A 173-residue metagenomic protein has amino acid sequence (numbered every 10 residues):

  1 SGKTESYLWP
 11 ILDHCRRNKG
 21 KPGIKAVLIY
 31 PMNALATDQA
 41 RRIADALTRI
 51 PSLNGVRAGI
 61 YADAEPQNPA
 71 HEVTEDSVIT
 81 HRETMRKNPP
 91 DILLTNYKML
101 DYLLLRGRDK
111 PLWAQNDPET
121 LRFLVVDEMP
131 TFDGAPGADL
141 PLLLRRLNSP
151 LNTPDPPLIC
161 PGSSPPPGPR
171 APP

Functional and structural regions predicted by a protein language model:
T4-C15, A36, A40, L140-L144: Motif I (Walker A/P-loop) of helicase-class P-loop NTPases
E5, G23-T48, I60-P66, K98-Y102 (+2 more regions): Conserved Walker A/P-loop ATP-binding site and its immediately adjacent core in helicase/helicase-like ATPase domains
D13-A40, P51-V56, N152-P157: Conserved SF1/SF2 helicase motif Ia
H14-N18, A46-L53, Y61, L100-R106 (+2 more regions): Conserved, well-folded catalytic cores of nucleic-acid-processing and energy-transducing macromolecular machines
G20, P66-R122: Conserved helix/coil segment N-terminal to the catalytic DExD/H
L28-I29, I92-N96, V125-V126, L158-S164: Structural recognition of the conserved hydrophobic beta-strand(s) that form the central parallel beta-sheet of P-loop
K98-Y102, R108-L151: SF2 helicase catalytic motif II
T120, L142-P161, P166-P173: Conserved P-loop NTPase catalytic core
